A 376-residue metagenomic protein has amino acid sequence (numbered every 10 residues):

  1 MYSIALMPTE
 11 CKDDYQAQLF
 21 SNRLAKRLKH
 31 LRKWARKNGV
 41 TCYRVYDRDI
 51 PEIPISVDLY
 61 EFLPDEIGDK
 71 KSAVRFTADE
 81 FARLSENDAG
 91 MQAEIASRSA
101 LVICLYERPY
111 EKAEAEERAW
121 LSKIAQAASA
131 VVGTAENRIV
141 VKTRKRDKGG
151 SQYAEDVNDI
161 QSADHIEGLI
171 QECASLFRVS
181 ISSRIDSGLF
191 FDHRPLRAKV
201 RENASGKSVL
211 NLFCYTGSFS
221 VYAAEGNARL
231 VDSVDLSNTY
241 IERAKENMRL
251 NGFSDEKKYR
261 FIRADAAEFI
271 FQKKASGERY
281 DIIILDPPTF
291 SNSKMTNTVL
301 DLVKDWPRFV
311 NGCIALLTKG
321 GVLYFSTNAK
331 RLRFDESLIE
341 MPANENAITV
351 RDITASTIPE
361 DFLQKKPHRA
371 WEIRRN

Functional and structural regions predicted by a protein language model:
M1-R98: Non-catalytic accessory regions of SAM-dependent methyltransferases
S56-D58, R75-S99, R108-F190: Non-catalytic substrate-recognition/targeting regions of SAM-dependent transferases
G206-Y215: Conserved class I S-adenosyl-L-methionine
T216-A228: Conserved SAM-binding loop of SAM-dependent methyltransferases across substrates and taxa, primarily the Class I
L230-D235: Conserved SAM-binding motif I beta-strand of class I
T239-R279: S-adenosyl-L-methionine
Y240, R263, Y280-G312: Mobile active-site "lid"/loop adjacent to the S-adenosyl-L-methionine
R308, V322-N376: C-terminal catalytic and target-recognition region of SAM-dependent MTase-like enzymes, primarily methyltransferases
